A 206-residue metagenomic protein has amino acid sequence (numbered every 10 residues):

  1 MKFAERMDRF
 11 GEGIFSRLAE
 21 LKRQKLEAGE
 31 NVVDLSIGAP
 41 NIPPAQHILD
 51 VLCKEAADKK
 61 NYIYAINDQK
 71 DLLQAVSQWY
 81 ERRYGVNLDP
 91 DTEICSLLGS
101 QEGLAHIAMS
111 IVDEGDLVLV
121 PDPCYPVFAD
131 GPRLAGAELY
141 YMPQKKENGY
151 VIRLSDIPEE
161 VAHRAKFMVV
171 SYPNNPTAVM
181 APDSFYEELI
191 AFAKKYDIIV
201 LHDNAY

Functional and structural regions predicted by a protein language model:
K2-A4, D8-G99, H106: N-terminal small-domain helix-loop-helix segment of the aminotransferase-like
L18-L21, F128, L189, K195: Aromatic/hydrophobic pocket-lining residues that form π-stacking "cages" and hydrophobic walls in ligand
K25-A28, A135, K195-Y196: Helix C-cap/helix->beta junction micro-motif
G38-P40, Q101, Y172-P176: Short glycine-rich anion-binding loops that position phosphate/pyrophosphate groups of nucleotides and phosphorylated
L88-I94, E114-L117, R164: Short acidic capping loops at alpha-helix termini that bridge into adjacent secondary structure
S110-P132: Conserved PLP-anchoring active-site segment centered on the Schiff-base-forming lysine
Y140, Q144-Y206: Active-site phosphate-binding strand-loop segment of PLP-dependent enzymes
